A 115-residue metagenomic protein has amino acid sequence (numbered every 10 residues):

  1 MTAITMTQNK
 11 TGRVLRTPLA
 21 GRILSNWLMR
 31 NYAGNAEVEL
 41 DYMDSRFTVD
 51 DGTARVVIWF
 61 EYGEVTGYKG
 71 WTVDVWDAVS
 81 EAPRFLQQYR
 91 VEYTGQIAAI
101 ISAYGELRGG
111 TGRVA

Functional and structural regions predicted by a protein language model:
T2-G52, A82: Negatively charged, low-complexity tracts enriched in Asp/Glu with abundant Ser/Thr
N35-V75: Amphipathic, interaction-prone secondary-structure segments
R46, A82-Q96: A short, exposed loop/beta-hairpin motif centered on an aromatic-Gly-Thr core
F60-T66, R90-A98: A short, sequence-level motif marking secondary-structure junctions
G105-A115: Short arginine-rich
